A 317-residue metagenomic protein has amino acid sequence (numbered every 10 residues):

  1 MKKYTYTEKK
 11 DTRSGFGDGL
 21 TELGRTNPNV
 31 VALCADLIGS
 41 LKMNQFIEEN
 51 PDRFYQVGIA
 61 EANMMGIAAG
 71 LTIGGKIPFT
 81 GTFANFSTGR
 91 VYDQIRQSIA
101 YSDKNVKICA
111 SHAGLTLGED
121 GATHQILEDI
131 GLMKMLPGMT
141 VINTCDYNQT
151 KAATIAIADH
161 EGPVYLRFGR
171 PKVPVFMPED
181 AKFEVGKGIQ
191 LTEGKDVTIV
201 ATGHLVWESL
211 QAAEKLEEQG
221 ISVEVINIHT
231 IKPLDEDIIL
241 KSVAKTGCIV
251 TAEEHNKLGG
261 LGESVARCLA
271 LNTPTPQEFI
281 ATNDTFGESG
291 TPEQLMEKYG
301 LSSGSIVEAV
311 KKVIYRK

Functional and structural regions predicted by a protein language model:
M1-R167, K172: Thiamine diphosphate
R13-G15, T26-N29, L37-E48, L117-G118 (+1 more regions): Thiamine diphosphate
